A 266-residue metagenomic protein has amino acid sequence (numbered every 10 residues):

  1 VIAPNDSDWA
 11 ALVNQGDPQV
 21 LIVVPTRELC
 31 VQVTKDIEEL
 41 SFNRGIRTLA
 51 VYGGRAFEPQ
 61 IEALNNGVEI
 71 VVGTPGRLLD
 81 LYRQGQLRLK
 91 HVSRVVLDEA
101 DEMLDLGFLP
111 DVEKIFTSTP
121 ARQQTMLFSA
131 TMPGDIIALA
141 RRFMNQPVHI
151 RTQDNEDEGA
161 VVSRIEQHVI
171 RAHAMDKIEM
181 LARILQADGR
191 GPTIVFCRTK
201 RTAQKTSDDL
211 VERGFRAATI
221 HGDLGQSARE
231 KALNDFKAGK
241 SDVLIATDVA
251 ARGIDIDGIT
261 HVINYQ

Functional and structural regions predicted by a protein language model:
V1-Q266: Conserved helicase RecA-like core
